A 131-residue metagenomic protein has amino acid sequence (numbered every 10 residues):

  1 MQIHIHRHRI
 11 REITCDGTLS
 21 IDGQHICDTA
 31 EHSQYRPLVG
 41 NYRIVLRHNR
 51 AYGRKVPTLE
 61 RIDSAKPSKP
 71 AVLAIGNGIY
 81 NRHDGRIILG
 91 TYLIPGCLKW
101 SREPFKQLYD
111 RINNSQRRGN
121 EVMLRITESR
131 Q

Functional and structural regions predicted by a protein language model:
M1-M123, T127-Q131: Cell wall/extracellular polymer interaction/catalysis modules
